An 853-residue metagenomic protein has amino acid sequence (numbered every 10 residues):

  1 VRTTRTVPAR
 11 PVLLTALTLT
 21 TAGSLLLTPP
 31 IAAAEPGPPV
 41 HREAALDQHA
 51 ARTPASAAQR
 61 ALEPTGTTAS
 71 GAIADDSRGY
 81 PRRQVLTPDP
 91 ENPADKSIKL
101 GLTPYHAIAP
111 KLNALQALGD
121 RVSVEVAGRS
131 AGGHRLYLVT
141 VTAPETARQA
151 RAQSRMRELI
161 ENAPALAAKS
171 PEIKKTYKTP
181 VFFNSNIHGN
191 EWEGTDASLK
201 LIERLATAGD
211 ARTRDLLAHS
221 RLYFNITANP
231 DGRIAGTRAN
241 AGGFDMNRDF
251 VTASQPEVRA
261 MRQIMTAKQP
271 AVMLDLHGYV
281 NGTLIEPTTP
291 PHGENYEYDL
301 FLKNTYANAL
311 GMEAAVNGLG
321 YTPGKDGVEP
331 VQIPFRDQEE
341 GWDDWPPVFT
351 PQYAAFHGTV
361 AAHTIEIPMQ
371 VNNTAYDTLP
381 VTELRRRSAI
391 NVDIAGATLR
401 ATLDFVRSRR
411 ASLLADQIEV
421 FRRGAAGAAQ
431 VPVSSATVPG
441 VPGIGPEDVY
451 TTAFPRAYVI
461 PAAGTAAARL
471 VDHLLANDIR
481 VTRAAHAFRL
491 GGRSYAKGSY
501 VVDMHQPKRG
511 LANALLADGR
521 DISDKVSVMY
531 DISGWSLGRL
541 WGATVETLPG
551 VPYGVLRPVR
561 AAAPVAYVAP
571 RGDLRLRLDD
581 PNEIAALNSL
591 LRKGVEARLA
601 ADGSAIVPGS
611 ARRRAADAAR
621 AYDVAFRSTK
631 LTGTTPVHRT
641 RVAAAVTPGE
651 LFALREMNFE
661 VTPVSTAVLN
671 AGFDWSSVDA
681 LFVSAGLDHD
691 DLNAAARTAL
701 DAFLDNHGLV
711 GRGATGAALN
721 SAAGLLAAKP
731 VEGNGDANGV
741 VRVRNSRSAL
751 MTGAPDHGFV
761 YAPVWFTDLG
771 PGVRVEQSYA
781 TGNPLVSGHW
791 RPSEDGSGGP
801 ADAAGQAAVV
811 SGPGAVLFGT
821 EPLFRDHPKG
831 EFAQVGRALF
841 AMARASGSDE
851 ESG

Functional and structural regions predicted by a protein language model:
V1-P36: Secretory targeting and sorting signals
E35-T140, T146-A147, A152-W192, A206 (+4 more regions): Intrinsic-disorder/low-complexity accessory segments
T176-N184, G194-G242, A815: Short helix-loop-beta-strand segments that form the rim/entrance of peptidase-like active sites
N190, M246-R248: Acidic/His-rich structured neighborhood in mature extracellular/periplasmic domains
S198-I202, V258, R697, V835: Amphipathic alpha-helical segments in well-structured domains
A211-D215, M246, S254-P256: Histidine/cysteine- and/or acidic
N225, G232-A239, M273-T289, M312 (+2 more regions): Core alpha/beta catalytic barrel or barrel-like domain that forms the active/cofactor pocket in diverse metabolic
S254-V258, R262-G318: Active-site-proximal loop/hinge segments that shape catalytic or ion-binding/gating pockets
